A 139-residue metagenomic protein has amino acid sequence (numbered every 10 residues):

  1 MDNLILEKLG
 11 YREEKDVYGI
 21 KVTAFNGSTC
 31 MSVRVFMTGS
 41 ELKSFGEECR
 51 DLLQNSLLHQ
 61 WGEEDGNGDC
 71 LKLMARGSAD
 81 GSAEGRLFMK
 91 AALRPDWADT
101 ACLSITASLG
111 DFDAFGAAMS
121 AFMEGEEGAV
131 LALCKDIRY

Functional and structural regions predicted by a protein language model:
M1-E14, Y18-S28, V35-S44, F122-G128 (+2 more regions): Charged, alpha-helix-forming regions
L4, K8-G10, Q54-D80, E126-Y139: DNA polymerase processivity clamps
R12-G19, C70-D99: Intrinsic, low-complexity N-terminal interaction/targeting segments
T23, R34, F88-K90, A118: A structural feature that tracks compact, well-ordered secondary-structure segments with a strong bias toward
S28-N67: Short, well-structured hydrophobic secondary-structure segments
T29-C30, D51-L57, A92-W97, M123-E127: Short loop/beta submotifs within extracellular cysteine-rich repeat domains
C30-T38, L87, A98-L109: Short amphipathic beta-strand/extended segments with alternating polar/hydrophobic composition
R94-Y139: Mixed-charge, glycine-accented linear interaction segment located at domain edges/termini
